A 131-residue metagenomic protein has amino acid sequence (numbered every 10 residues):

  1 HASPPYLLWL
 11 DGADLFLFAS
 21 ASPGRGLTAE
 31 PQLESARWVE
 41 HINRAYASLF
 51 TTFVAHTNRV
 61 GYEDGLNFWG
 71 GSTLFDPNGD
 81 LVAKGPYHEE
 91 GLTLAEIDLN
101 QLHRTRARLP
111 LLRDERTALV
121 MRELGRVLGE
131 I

Functional and structural regions predicted by a protein language model:
H1-L92: CN hydrolase (nitrilase-like) catalytic-core segments centered on the catalytic cysteine and neighboring Lys/Glu
L7-D11, L102-I131: Cysteine/selenocysteine-centered motifs that mediate thiol-based redox chemistry or coordinate metal-sulfur cofactors
E89-A107: A short, polar/charged loop-to-alpha-helix boundary motif
